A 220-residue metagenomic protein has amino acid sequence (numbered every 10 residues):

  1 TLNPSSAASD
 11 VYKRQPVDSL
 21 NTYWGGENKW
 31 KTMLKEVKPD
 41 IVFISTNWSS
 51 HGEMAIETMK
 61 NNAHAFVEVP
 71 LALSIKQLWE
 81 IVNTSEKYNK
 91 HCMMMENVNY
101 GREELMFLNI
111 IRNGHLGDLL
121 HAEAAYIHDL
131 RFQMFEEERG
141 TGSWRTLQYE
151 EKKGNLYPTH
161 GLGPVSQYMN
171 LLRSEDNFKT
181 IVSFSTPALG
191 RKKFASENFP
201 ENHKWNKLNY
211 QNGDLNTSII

Functional and structural regions predicted by a protein language model:
T1, H51, H64, H128 (+3 more regions): Histidine-centered active-site/metal-ligand motif
T1-A8, Y12: Single conserved hydrophobic/aromatic residue that forms the stacking wall/gate of nucleotide- or nucleobase-binding
A7, P16-S19, K38, H115-D118 (+1 more regions): Short loop/turn motifs at secondary-structure junctions
R14-T22, K87-H91: A short helix-to-beta-strand connector/capping loop
S19-D40: A structured beta-alpha segment of the ubiquitous adenosine-cofactor-binding alpha/beta core
E36, D40-I41, N47-W48, G52-Y100 (+1 more regions): Beta-strand-loop-alpha-helix segment that lines the small-molecule cofactor/substrate pocket of alpha/beta enzymes
H91, V98-Y210: Predominantly a Rossmann-like dinucleotide-binding segment in NAD(P)-dependent oxidoreductases
S218-I220: Active-site beta-strand termini and strand-to-loop segments that position acidic
